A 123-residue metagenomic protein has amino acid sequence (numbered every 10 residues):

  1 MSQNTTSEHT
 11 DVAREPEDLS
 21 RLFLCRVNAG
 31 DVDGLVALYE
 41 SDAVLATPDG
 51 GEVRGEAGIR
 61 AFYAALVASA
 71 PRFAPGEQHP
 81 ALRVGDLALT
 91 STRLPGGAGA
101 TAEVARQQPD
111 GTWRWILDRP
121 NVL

Functional and structural regions predicted by a protein language model:
S2-G34, V44-L123: A beta-strand edge to alpha-helix "cap/lid" segment located at domain peripheries
